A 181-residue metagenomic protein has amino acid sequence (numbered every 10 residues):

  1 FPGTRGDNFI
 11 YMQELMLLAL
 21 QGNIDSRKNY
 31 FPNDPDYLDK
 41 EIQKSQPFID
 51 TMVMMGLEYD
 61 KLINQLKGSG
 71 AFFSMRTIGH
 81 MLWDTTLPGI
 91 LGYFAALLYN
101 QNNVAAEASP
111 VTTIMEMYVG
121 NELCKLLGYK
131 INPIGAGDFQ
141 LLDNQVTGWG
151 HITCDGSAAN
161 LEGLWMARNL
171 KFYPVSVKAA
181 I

Functional and structural regions predicted by a protein language model:
F1-G148, K178: N-terminal entrance/gating region of PLP-dependent enzymes' catalytic architecture
E116, F139-S176: Conserved beta-loop-alpha segment that forms the PLP phosphate-binding cup at the N-terminus of a helix
I181: Surface-exposed loop and adjacent secondary-structure segments within mature catalytic domains
